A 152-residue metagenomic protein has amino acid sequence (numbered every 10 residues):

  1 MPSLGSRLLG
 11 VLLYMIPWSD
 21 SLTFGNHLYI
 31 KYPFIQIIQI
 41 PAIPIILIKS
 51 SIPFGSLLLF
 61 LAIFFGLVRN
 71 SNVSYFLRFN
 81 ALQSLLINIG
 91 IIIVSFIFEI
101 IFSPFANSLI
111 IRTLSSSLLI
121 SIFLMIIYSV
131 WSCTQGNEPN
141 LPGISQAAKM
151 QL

Functional and structural regions predicted by a protein language model:
M1-L152: Alpha-helical membrane insertion/targeting regions
